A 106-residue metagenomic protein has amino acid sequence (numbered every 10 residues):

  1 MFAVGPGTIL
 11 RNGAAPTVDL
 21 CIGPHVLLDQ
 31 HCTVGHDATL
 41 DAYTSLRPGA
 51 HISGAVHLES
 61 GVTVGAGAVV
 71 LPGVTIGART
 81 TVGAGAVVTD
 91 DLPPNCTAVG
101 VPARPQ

Functional and structural regions predicted by a protein language model:
M1-V99, A103-P105: Structural signal for interior beta-strand "rungs" in well-ordered beta-sheet cores of soluble enzyme domains
